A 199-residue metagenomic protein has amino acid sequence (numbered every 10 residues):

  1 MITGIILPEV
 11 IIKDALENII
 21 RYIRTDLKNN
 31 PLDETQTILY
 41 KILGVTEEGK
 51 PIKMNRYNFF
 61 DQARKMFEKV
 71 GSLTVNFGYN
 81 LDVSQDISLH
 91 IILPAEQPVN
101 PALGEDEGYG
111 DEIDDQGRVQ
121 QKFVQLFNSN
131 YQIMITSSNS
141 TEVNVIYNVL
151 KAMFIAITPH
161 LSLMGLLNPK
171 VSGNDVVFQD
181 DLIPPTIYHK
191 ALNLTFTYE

Functional and structural regions predicted by a protein language model:
M1-G110: Small/polar-rich, solvent-exposed N-terminal microdomains that initiate assembly or binding
I6-V10, S137, T141-N144: Soluble non-cytosolic domains of exported or imported proteins
S84-D86, L126-N130, P185-A191: A general secondary-structure signal for short beta-strands and their flanking turns/coil in non-transmembrane regions
I92, Q132-T136, N193-T197: Residue-level recognition of well-ordered beta-strand positions that form the cores of beta-sheet-rich folds across
G104-E112, V145-A152: "Short basic amphipathic alpha-helical interaction patches in structured regions
Q116-F123: Short beta-strand/turn micro-motifs at beta-sheet edges
F123-S137: Glycine-rich, often proline-containing surface loops adjacent to acidic residues and nearby aromatics that form
T141, V145-E199: Acidic-leaning, charged glycine-interspersed low-complexity segments
